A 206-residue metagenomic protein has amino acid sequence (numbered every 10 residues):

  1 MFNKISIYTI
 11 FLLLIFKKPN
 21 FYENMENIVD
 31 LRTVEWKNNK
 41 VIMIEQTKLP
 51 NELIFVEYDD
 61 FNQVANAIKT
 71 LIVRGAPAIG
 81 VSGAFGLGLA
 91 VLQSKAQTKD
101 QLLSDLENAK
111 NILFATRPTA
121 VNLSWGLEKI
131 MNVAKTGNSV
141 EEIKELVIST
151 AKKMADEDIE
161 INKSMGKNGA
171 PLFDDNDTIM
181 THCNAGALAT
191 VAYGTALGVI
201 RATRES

Functional and structural regions predicted by a protein language model:
M1-F2, S6-F16: Hydrophobic alpha-helical signal peptides and transmembrane signal-/tail-anchor segments that drive secretory-pathway
F21-M25: Eukaryotic N-terminal low-complexity, Ser/Thr- and Lys/Arg-rich leader segments that predominantly function as
E26-N62, K69: Positively charged, low-complexity intrinsically disordered leader regions
N62-A65, V81: Short amphipathic alpha-helical segments
I72-S206: N-terminal active-site beta-alpha-beta segment that forms phosphate/nucleotide-binding and substrate-recognition loops
